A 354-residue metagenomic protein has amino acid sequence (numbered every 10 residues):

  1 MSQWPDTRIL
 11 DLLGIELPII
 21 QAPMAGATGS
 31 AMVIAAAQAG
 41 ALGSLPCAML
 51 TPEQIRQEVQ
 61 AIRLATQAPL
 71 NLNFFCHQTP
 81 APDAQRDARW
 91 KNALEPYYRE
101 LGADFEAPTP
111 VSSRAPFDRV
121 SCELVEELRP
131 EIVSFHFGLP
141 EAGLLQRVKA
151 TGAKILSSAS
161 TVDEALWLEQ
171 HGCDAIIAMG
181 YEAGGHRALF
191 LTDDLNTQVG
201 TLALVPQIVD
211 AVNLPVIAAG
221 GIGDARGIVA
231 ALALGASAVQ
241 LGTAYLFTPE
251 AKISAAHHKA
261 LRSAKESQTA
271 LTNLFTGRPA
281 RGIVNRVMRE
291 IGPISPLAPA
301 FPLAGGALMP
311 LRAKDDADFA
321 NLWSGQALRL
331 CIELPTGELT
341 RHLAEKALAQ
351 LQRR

Functional and structural regions predicted by a protein language model:
M1-A211, L343: Active-site entrance/lid segments in N-terminal catalytic domains of soluble metabolic enzymes
Y97, H186-L191, L195-I217, I222-R354: Conserved active-site-proximal phosphate/metal-binding subdomains
